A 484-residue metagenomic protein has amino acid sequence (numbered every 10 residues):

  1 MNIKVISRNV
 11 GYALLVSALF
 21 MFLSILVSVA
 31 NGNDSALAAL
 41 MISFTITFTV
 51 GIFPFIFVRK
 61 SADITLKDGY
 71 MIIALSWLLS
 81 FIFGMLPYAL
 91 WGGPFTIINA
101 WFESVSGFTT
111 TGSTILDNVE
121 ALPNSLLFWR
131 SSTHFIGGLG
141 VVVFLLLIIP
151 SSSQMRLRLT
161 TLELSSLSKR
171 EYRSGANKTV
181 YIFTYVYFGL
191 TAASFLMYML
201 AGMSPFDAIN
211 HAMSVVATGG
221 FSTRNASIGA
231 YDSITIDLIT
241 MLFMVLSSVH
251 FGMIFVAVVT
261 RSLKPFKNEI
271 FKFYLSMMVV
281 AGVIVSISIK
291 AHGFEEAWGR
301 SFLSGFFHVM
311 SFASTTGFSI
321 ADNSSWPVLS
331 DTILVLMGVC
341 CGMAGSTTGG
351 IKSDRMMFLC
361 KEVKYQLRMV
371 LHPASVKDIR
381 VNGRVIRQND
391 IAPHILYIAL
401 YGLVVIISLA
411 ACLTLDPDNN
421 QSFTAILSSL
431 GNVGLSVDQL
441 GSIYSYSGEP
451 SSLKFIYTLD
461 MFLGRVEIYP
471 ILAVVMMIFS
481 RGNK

Functional and structural regions predicted by a protein language model:
M1-K484: Membrane-proximal intracellular helices of multi-pass ion channels
